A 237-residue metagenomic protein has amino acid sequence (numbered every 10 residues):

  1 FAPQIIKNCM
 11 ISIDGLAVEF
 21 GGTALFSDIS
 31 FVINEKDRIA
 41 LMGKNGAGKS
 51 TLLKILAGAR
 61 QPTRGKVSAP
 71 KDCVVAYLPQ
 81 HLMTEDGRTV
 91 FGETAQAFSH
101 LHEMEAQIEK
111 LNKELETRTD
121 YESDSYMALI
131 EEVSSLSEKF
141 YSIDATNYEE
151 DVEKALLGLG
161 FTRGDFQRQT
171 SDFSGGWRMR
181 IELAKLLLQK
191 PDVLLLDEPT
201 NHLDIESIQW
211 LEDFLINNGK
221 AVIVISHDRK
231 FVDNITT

Functional and structural regions predicted by a protein language model:
P3-T237: ABC ATP-binding cassette signature C-motif
